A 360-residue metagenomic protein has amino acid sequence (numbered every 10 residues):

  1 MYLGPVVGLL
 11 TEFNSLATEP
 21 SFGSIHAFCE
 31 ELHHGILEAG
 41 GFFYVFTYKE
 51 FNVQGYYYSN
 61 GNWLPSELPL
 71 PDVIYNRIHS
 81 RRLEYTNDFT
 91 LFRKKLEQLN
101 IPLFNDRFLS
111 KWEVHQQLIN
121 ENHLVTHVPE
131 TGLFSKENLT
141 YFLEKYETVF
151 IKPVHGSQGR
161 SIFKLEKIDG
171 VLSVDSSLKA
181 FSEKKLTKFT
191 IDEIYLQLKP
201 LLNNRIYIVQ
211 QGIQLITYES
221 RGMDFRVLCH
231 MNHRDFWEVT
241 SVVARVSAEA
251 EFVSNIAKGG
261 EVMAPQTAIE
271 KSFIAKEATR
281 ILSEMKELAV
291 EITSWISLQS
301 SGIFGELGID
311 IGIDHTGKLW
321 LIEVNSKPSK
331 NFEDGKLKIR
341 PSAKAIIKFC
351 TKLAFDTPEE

Functional and structural regions predicted by a protein language model:
G4-T18: Nucleotide-activated donor-dependent transferases that construct or modify glycoconjugates
L9, Y75-N76, I151, Q210: Redox-cofactor binding/interface segments in oxidoreductases and associated redox assembly factors
S21-E137: Conserved N-proximal alpha/beta basic substrate-recognition cap immediately N-terminal to, or forming the N-lobe
Y44-V45, V209-G212, D224, S300-H315: A short glycine-rich, hydrophobically flanked beta-strand micro-motif that places a catalytic Asp/Glu for divalent metal
I78-S80, R107-F108, S135, H155 (+5 more regions): Short, flexible loop/turn elements at secondary-structure junctions
K136, F142-T148, V154-G260: Phosphate-binding site of ATP-dependent enzymes
V262-F304, I313-E360: C-terminal active-site "lid" helix and adjoining low-complexity regulatory extension at the edge of ATP-using catalytic
